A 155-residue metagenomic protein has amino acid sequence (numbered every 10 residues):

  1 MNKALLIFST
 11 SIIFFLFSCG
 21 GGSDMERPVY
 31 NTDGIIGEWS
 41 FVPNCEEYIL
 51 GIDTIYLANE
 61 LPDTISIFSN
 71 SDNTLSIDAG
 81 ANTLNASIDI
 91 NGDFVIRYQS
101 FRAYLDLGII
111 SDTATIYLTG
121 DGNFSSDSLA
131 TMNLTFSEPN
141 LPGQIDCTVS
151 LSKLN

Functional and structural regions predicted by a protein language model:
M1-C19: Sec-dependent bacterial lipoprotein signal peptides
F15-V42, L154-N155: Bacterial Sec-dependent N-terminal signal peptides
P28, N91, L129-N155: Edge beta-strand at a domain terminus
N31-N59, L151: Tryptophan-anchored aromatic micro-motifs
L50-F94, P139-L141: N-terminal glycine/threonine-rich, aromatic-flanked beta-hairpin/loop signature
D63-I67, L84-I88, G92, A114-S125 (+1 more regions): Hydrophobic/aromatic beta-strand elements that line small-molecule binding cavities or substrate pockets in beta-rich
S71, F124-S128, N155: Residue-level recognition of beta-strand termini and adjacent short loop/turns
I96-E138: Acidic, glycine-rich flexible loop segments
